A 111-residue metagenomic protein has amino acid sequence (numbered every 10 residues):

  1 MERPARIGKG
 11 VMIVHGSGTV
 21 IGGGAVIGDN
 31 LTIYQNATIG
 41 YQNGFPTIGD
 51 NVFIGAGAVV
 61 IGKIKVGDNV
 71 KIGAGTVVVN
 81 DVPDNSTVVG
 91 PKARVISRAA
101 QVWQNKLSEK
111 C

Functional and structural regions predicted by a protein language model:
E2-R3, G8-K9, V14-G23, G28-D29 (+9 more regions): Left-handed beta-helix
W103-C111: Terminal amphipathic alpha-helical/low-complexity segments used for targeting or macromolecular assembly
